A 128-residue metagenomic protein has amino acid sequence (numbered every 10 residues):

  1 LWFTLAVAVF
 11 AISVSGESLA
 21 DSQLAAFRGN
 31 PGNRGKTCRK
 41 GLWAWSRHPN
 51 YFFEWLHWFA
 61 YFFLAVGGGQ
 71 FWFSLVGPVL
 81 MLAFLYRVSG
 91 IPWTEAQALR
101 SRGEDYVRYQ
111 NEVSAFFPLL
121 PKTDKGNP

Functional and structural regions predicted by a protein language model:
L1-Q23, F27-P128: Hydrophobic transmembrane alpha-helices
